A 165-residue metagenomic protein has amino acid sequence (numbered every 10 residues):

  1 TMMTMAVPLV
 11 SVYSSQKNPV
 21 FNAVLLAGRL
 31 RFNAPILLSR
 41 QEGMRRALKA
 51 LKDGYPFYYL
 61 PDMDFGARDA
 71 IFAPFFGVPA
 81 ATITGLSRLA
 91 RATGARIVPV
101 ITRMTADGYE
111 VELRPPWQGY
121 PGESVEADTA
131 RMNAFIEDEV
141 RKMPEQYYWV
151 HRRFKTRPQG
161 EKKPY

Functional and structural regions predicted by a protein language model:
T1-M3, V24: Hydrophobic alpha-helical segments in the ANL/AMP-binding
T4-V7, Q41-Y165: Non-catalytic C-terminal accessory region of glycerolipid acyltransferases and related lyso-lipid remodeling enzymes
V10-Q41: Membrane-interfacial amphipathic helices and adjacent loop/beta segments that form the lipid-substrate binding surface
